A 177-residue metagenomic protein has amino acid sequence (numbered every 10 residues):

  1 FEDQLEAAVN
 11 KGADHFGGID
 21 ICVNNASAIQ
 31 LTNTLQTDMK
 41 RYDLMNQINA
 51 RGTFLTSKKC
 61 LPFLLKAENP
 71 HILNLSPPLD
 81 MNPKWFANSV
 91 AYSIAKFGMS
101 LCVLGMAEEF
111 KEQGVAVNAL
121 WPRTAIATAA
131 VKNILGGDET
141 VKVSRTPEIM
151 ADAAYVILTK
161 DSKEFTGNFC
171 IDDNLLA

Functional and structural regions predicted by a protein language model:
E2-G17: Conserved amphipathic alpha-helix within the SDR
G18-D20, S100-V103, F110-P122, E164-C170: Conserved Rossmann-fold SDR core element
N25-Q30: Conserved NAD(P)H cofactor-binding loop of Rossmann-fold oxidoreductase domains
N33-T34, D38-L44: Substrate-binding pocket helix/loop in short-chain dehydrogenase/reductase
S57-K58, L104: A short, exposed helix-loop element centered on a Lys and neighboring polar residues
L65-K66, H71-E112, W121-A125: Catalytic loop of short-chain dehydrogenase/reductase
A119-L120, G137-A177: C-terminal helical subdomain
